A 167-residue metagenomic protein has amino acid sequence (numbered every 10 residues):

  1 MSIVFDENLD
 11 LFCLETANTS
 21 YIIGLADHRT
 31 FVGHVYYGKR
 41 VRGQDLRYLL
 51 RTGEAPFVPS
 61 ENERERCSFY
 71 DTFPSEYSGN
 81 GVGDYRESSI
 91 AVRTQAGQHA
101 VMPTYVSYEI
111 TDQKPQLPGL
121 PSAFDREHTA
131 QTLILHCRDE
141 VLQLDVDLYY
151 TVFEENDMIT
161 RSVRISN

Functional and structural regions predicted by a protein language model:
M1-N167: N-terminal accessory beta-strand-rich subdomains and adjacent acidic, glycine-rich linkers that precede catalytic cores
